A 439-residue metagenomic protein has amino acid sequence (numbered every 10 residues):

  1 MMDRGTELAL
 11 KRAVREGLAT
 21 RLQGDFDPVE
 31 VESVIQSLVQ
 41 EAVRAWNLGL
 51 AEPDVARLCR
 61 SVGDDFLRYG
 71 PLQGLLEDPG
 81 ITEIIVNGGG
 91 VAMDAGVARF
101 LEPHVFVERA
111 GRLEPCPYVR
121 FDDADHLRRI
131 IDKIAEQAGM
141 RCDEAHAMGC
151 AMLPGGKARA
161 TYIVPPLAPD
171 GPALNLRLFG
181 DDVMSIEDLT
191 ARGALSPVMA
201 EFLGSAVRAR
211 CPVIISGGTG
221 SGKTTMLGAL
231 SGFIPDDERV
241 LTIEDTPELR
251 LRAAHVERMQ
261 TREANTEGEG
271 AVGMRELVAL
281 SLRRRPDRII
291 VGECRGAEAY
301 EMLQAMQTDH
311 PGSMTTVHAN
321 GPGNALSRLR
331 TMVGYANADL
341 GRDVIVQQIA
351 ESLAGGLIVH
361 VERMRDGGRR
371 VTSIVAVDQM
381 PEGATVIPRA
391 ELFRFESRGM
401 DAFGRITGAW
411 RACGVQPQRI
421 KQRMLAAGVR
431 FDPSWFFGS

Functional and structural regions predicted by a protein language model:
M1-P115: N-terminal anchoring/assembly modules that precede and organize ATP-driven motor systems
G49, L67-E77, I134-L153, E238 (+1 more regions): Active-site phosphate-binding and catalytic loops of NTP-dependent enzymes
G90-A209: P-loop NTP-binding catalytic core
A200, R210-S216, A229-S352, H360: Switch/coupling sub-region of P-loop NTPases
V207, G218-G220: The conserved Walker
K223: Conserved lysine of the Walker
M226: Hydrophobic positions on the alpha1 helix immediately C-terminal to the Walker A/P-loop
R370-S439: NTP-binding/hydrolysis catalytic cores, primarily Walker-type P-loop NTPases
